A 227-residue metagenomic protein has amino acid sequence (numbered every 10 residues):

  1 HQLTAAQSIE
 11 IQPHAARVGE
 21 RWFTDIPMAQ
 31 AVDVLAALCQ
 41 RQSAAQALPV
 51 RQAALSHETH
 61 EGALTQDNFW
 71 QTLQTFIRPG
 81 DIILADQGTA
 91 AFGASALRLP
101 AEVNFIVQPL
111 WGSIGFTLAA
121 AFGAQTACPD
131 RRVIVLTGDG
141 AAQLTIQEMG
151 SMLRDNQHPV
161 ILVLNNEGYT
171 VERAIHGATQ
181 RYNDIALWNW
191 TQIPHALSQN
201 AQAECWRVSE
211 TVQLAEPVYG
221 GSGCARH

Functional and structural regions predicted by a protein language model:
H1-E10, D130-W188: Conserved thiamine diphosphate
H1-I9, P100-R131, Q143-Q147, G177-T179 (+1 more regions): Glycine-rich, anion-gripping cofactor-binding loops and their flanking helix/strand elements in enzyme active sites
H1-V50, H176, Q213, V218: Glycine-rich, acidic loop regions that bind phosphate or pyrophosphate groups
E10-I11, I83-Q87, I106-V107, V135 (+1 more regions): General beta-strand structural signal in soluble alpha/beta enzymes
A15-G19, A91-F92, G112-I114, A142-Q143 (+1 more regions): Short gly/pro/ser/thr-enriched loop/turn and capping motifs at secondary-structure boundaries
A16-R21, N104-V107, L144, V171-N183 (+1 more regions): Short beta-alpha connecting loops at secondary-structure transitions that line or flank enzyme active sites
R41, A45-Q46, I175-Y219: Conserved thiamine diphosphate
P49-D130: Active-site diphosphate/adenylate-binding microenvironment
